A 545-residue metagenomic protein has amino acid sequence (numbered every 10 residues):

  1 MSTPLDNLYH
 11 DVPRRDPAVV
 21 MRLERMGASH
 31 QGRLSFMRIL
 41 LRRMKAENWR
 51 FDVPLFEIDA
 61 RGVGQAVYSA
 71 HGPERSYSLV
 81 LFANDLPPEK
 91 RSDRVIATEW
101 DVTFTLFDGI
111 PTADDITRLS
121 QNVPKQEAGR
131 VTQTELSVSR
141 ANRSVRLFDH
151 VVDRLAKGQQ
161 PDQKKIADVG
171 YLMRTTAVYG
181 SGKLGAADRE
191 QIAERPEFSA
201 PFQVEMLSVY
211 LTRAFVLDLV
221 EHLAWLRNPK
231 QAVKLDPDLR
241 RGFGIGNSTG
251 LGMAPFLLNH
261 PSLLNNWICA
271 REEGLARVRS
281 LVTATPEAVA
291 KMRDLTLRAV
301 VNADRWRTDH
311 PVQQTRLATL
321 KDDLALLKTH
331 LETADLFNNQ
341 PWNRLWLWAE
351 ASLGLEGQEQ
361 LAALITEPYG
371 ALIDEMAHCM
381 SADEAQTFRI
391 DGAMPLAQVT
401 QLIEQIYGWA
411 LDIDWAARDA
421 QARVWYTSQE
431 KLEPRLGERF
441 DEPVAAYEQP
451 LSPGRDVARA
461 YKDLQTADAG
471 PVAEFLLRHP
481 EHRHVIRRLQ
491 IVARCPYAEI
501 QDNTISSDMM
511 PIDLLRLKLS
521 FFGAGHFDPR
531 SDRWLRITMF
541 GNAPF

Functional and structural regions predicted by a protein language model:
P4-H71, H150-Q501: Negatively charged, low-complexity tracts enriched in Asp/Glu with abundant Ser/Thr
R33, M37-L41, A97-K164: Ampiphathic alpha-helical segments that act as solvent-exposed interaction surfaces
L41-T98, F475-P480, I491, P496-P529 (+1 more regions): Amphipathic, interaction-prone secondary-structure segments
G72-T134, V209-R213, L217-D218, H222-H260 (+10 more regions): Intrinsically disordered, low-complexity regulatory segments enriched in Ser/Thr/Pro and charged residues
